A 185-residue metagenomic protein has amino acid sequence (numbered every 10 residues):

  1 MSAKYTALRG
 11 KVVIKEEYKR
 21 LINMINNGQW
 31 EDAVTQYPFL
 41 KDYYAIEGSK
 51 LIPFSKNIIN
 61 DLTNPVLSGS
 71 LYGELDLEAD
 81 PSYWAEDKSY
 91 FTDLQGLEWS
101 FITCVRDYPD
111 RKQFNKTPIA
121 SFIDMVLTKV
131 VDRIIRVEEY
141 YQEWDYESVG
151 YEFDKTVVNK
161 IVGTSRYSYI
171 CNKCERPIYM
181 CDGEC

Functional and structural regions predicted by a protein language model:
M1-T35: Short, extreme N-terminal segment that most often corresponds to the first beta-strand
M24-M180, C185: Charged interaction segments
